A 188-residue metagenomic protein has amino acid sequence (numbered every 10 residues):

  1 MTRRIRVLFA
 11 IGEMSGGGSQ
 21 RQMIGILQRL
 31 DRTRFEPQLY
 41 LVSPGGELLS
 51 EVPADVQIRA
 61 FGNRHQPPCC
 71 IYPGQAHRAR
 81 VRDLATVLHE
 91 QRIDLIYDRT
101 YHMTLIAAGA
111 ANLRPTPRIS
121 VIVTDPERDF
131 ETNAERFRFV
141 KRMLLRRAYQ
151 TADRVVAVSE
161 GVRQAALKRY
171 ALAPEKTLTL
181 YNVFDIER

Functional and structural regions predicted by a protein language model:
R4, F9-G17, R29-Y72, V162 (+1 more regions): N-terminal strand-loop element at the rim of the active site of nucleotide-sugar-dependent glycosyltransferases
V7, L95, A111-D129, V156: Active-site proximal beta-strand in glycosyltransferases
R64-C69, V121-F139, E187: Acceptor-binding helix/loop patch of EC 2.4 sugar-transfer enzymes, predominantly nucleotide-sugar-dependent
Q66-I96, L105, G109, L113 (+1 more regions): An amphipathic, basic-hydrophobic alpha-helix
G74-R82, P117, E127-T151, Q164-K168: Nucleotide-sugar donor phosphate/pyrophosphate-binding loop at the beta->alpha transition of glycosyltransferases
I96-Y97, Q150-E160: A short beta-strand/loop micro-motif in the catalytic core of glycosyltransferases that engages the nucleotide-sugar
D98-T104, I122: Short His-centered aromatic/hydrophobic patch
G161, V183: Carbohydrate-associated surface elements
